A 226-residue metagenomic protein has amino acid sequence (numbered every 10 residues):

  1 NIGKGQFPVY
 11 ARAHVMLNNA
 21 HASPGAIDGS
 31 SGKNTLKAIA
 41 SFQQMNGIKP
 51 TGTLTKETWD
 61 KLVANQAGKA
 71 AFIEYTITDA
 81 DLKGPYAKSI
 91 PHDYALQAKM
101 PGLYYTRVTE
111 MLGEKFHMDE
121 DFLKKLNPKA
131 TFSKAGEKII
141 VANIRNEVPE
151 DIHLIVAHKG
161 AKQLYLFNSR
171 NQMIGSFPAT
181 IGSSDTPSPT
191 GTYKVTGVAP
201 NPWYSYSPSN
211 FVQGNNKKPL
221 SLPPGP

Functional and structural regions predicted by a protein language model:
N1-A26, G68-A98: Acidic, Ser/Thr/Pro/Gly-enriched interdomain connector segments
I2-Q6, A22-G29, G47-K49, A95-L103 (+2 more regions): Second-shell loop/turn segments in exported
G5-Q6, N18-G25, T55, L103-Y104 (+7 more regions): Extended interaction regions within the primary functional domain
G5-T51, M118: A short amphipathic alpha-helical interaction element
Y10, H14, L36, A40 (+6 more regions): Extracytoplasmic/secreted envelope proteins and their assembly/folding machinery, especially bacterial periplasmic
K33-D81, K124-L154: Extracellular LysM carbohydrate-binding repeats and other cell-envelope/extracellular binding modules
A98-P178: Secretory/export targeting leaders with adjacent low-complexity proregions
P149-P226: Gly/Pro-biased beta-strand-loop elements
